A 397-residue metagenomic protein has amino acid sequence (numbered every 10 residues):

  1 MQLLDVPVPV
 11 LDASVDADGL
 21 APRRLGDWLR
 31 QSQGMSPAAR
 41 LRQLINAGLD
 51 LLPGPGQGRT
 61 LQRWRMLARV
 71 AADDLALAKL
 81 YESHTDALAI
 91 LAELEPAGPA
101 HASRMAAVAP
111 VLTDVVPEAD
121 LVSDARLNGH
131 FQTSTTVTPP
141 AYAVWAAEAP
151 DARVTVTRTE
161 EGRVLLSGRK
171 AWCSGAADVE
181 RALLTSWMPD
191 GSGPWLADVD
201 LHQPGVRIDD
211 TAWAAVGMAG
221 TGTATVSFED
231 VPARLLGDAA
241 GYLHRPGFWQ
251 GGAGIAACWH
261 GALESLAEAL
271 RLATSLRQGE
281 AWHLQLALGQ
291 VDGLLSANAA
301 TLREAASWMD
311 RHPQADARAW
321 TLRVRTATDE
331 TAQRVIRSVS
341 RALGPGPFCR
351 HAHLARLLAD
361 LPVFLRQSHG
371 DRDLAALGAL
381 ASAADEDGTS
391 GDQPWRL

Functional and structural regions predicted by a protein language model:
M1-A39, Q43-I45: Structured, charged N-terminal subsegments at the starts of enzyme catalytic cores and at intra-chain domain/subunit
V6-V8, A13, P345-L397: Glycine-rich phosphate/cofactor-binding loops in nucleotide/flavin-utilizing enzymes
L25-G34, S275, S296-D329, R337-C349: C-terminal helix-coil-helix/basic helical segment that borders enzyme active sites and/or dimer interfaces and provides
S32-R169, S174: Glycine-rich flavin
D114, R169-Q203: DPxDG-like acidic metal-binding loop motif
A146-E148, R158, K170, T185-M188 (+5 more regions): Short, structured patches in soluble enzyme cores that scaffold and shape functional sites
W213-S296: Glycine-rich beta->alpha junctions and the first turn(s) of the following alpha-helix
G261, G289-S296, L322, T326-Q333 (+1 more regions): Generic structural signal for well-ordered, non-transmembrane alpha-helical segments in soluble/cytosolic regions
